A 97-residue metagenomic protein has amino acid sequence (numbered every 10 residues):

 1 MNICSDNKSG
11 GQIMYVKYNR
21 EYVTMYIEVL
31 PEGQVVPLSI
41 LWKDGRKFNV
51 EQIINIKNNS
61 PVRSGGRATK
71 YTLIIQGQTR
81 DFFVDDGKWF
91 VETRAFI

Functional and structural regions predicted by a protein language model:
N2-I97: Cysteine-centric segments in proteins
